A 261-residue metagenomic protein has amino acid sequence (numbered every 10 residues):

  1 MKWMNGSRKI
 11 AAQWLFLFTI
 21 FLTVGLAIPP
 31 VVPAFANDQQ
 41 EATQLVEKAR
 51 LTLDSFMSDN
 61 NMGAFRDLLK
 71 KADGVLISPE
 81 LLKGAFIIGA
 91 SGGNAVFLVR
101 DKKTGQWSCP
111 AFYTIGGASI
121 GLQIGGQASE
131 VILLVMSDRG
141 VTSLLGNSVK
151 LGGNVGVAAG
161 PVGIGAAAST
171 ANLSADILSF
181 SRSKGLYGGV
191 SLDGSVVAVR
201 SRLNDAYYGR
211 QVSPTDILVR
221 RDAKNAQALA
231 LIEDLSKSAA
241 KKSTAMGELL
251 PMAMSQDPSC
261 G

Functional and structural regions predicted by a protein language model:
M1, G25, L98-K102: Short regulatory "switch" loops immediately downstream of catalytic or recognition motifs within protein catalytic
M1-A12: N-terminal secretory signal peptides that target proteins for export/translocation
A11-W14, V135: Aromatic-residue hotspot detector
W14-P30: Bacterial N-terminal signal peptides
F35-G261: Small-residue-enriched, tightly packed secondary-structure blocks
